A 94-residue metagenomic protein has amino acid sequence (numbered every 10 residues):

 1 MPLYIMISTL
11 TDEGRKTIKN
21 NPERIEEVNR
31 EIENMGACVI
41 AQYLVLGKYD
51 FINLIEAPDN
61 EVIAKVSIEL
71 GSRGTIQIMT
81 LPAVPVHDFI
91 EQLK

Functional and structural regions predicted by a protein language model:
M1-K94: A compositional/biophysical signature of low hydrophobicity enriched in polar/charged and small residues
